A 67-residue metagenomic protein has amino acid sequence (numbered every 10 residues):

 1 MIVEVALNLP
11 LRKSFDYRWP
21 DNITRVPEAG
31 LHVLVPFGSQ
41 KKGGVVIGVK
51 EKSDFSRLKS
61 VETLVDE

Functional and structural regions predicted by a protein language model:
M1-E67: Accessory, non-ATPase domains that flank or precede helicase/AAA+ motor cores in DNA-metabolism machines
